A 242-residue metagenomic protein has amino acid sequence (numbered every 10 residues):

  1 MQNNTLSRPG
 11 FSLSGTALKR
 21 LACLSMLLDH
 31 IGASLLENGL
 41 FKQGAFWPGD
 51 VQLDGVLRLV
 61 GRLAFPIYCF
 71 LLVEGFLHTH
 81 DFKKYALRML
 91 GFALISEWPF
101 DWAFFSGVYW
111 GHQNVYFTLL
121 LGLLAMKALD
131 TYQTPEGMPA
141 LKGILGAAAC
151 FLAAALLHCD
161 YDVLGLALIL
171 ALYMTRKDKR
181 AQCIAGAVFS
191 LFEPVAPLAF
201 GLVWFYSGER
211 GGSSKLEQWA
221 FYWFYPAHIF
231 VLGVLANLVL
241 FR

Functional and structural regions predicted by a protein language model:
M1-R242: Alpha-helical transmembrane segments and their immediate juxtamembrane cytosolic regions
